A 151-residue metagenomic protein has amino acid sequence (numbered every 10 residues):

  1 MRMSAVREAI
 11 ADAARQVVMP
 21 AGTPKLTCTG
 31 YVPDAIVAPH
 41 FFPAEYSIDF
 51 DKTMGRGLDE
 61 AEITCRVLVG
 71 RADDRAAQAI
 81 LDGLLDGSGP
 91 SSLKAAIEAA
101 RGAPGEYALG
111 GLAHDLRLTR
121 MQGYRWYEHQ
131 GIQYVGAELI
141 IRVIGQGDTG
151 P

Functional and structural regions predicted by a protein language model:
M1-D34, Y46-P151: Charged, amphipathic alpha-helical segments and their flanking helix caps
F41-P43: Hydrophobic/basic alpha-helical segments enriched in Actinobacteria
